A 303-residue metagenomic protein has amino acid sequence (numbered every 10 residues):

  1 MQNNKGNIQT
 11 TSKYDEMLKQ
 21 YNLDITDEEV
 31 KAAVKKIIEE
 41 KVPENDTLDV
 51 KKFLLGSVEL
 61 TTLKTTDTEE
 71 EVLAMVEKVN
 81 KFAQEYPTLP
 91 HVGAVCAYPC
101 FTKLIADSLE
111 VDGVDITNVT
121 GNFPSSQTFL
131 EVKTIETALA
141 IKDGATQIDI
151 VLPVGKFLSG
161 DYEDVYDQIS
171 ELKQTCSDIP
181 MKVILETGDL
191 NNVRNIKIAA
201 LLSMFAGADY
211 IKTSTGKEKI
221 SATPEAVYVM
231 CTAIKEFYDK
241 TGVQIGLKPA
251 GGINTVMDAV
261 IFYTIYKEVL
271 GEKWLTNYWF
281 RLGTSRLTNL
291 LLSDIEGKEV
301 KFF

Functional and structural regions predicted by a protein language model:
M1-G56: Charged, compositionally biased N-terminal leader segments and the immediate start of the first structured element
K41-S57, T61-P90, C100-L247, N254-S285 (+1 more regions): Alpha/beta enzyme core
V95-A97: Short, hydrophobic beta-strand segments that form beta-sheet elements in well-ordered domains
N289: Short, flexible loop segments at boundaries between secondary-structure elements
